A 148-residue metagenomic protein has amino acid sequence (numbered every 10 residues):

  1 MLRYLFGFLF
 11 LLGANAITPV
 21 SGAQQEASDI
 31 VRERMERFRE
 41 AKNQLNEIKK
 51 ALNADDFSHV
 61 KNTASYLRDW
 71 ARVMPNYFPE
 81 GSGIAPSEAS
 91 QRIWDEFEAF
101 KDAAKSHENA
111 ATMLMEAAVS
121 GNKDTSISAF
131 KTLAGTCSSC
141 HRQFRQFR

Functional and structural regions predicted by a protein language model:
M1-F6: Bacterial N-terminal signal peptides that target proteins for export
G7-N15: Bacterial N-terminal signal peptides
A16-I17, A110: Hydrophobic alpha-helical segments
I17-Q25: Sec/Tat signal peptide C-region and signal peptidase I cleavage site
Q24-T132: Extracytoplasmic c-type cytochrome modules immediately beyond a signal peptide or single-pass transmembrane anchor
L133-R145: The canonical Cys-X-X-Cys-His
R148: Short Cys/His-rich "knuckle" micro-motifs
